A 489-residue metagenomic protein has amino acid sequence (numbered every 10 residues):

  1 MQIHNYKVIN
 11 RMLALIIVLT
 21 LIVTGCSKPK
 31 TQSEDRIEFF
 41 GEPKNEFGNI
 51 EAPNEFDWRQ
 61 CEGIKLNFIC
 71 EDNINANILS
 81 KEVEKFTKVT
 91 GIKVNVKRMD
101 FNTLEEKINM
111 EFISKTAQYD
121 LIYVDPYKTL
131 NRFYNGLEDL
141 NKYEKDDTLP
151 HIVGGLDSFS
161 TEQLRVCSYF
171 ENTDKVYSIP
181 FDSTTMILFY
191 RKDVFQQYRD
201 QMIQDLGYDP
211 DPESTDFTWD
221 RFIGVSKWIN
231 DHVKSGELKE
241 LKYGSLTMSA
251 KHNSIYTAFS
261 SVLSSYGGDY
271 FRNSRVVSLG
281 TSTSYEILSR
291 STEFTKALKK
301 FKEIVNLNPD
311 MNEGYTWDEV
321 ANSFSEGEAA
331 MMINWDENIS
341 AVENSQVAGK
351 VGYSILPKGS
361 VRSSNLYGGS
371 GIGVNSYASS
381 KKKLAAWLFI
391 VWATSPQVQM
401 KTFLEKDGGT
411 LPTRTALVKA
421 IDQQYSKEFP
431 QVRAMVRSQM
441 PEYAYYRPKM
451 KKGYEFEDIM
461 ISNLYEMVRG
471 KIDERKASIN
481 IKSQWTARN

Functional and structural regions predicted by a protein language model:
D35-Q60, P126-I187, K350-P357, Q423-K427 (+1 more regions): Hinge/lid segment of periplasmic solute-binding proteins
A52-D57, N73-G91, D193, M460: Short, polar/charged alpha-helical segment
E62-N73, I92-K97, L121: Short, well-ordered beta-strand elements
K85-E162, Q197-Y198, S323, A330-M331 (+1 more regions): Extracytoplasmic "Venus flytrap"/periplasmic binding protein-like
K93, I113-S114, F170-D174, D193-V194 (+9 more regions): Extracytoplasmic/periplasmic substrate-recognition and gating elements
Y127-K145, T161-D211, I223, T247-G280 (+2 more regions): Periplasmic solute-binding protein
E171, L366, T415, P430-W485 (+1 more regions): C-terminal capping/gating helix-and-loop segments adjacent to ligand/active sites or protein-protein/ligand interfaces
R221-N230, S261-G314, L356: Glycine-centered hinge/linker elements that transmit conformational signals in sensory and ligand-binding systems
